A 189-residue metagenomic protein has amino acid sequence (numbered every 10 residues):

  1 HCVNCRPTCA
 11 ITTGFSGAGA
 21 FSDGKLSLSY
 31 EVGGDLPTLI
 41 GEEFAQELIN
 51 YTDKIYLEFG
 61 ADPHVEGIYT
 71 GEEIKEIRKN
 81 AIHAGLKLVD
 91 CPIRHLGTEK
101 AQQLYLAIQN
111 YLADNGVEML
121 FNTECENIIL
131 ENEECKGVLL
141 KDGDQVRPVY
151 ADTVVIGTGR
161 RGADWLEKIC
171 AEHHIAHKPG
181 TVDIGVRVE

Functional and structural regions predicted by a protein language model:
H1-G41, G67-E189: Residues forming the flavin
F44, Y51-F59: Conserved catalytic/binding loops enriched for acidic/polar residues
L48-I49, N110: Juxtamembrane/interface motifs at transmembrane-helix termini
D62-P63: Compact, glycine/acidic-enriched structural inserts
